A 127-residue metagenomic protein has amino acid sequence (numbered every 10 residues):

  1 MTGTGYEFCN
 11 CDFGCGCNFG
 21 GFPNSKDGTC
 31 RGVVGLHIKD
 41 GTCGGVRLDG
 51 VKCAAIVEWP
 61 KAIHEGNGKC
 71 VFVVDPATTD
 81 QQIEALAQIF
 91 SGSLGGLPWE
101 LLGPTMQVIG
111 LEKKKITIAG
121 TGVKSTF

Functional and structural regions predicted by a protein language model:
M1-G41: N-terminal ordered "arm"
F13, S25, T29, G41 (+4 more regions): Generic detector of intrinsically disordered, low-complexity, polar/charged segments
G32-E58: Short, intrinsically disordered, low-complexity segments enriched in Ser/Thr and Pro
G50-F127: Internal, well-folded beta-alpha domain core
